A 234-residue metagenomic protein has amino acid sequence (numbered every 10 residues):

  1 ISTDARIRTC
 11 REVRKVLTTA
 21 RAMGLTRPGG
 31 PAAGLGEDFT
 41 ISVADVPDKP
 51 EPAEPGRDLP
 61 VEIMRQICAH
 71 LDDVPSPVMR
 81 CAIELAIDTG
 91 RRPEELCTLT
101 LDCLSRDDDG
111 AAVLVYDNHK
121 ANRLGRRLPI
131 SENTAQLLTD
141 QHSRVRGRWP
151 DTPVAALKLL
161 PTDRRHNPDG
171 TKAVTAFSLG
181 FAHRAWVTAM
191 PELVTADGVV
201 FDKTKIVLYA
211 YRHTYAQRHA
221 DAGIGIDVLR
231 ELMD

Functional and structural regions predicted by a protein language model:
S2-V13, P75, D88-R92: Short, low-complexity cationic-aromatic patches
T3, T18-P31, A86-D108, G225-V228 (+1 more regions): Short, charged phosphate-coordinating catalytic segments
D4, C10, R14-L25, E62 (+3 more regions): Basic, alpha-helical nucleic-acid-contacting "clamp/cap" segments
A5, G56, V74-P75, L85 (+4 more regions): Residue-level marker of regulatory loop/turn positions in helix-turn-helix DNA-binding domains and in histidine
T19-P50, V154-A155: Short, charged hinge/linker segments at domain and secondary-structure junctions
L35-D73, F181-T195, V199-D202: Acidic/polar, low-complexity linker and loop regions
P55-E94, R212: Basic, Lys/Arg- and aromatic-enriched nucleic-acid-binding interface segment
M79, T89, G180-D227, E231: Short, basic (Lys/Arg/His-rich) helix/loop patches that form interaction surfaces in the mid-to-C-terminal regions
